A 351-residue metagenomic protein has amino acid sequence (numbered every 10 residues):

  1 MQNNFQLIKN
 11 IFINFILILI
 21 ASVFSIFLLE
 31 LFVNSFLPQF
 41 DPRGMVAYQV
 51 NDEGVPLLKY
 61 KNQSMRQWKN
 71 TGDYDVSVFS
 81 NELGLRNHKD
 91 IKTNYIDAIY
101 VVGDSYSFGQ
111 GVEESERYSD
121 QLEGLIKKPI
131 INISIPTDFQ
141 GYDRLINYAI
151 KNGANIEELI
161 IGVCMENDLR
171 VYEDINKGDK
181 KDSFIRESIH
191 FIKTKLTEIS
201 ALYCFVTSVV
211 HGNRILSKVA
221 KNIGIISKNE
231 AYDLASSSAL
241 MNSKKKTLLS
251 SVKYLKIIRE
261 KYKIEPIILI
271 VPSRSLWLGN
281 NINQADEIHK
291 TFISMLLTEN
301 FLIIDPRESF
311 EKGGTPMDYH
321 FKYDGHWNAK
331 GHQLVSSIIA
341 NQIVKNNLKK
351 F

Functional and structural regions predicted by a protein language model:
M1-N10: N-terminal Lys/Arg-rich, disordered targeting/topogenic segments
N14-F32: Hydrophobic membrane-insertion alpha-helices, especially the h-region of bacterial N-terminal signal peptides
E30, D104, L159, R259 (+3 more regions): Generic structural signal for small/hydrophobic residues in well-ordered secondary structure, especially within
L37-I131, R144, Y232-A235, F310-G314 (+1 more regions): Membrane/wall-proximal cationic-aromatic binding patches
F108-F184, H190: Conserved SGNH/GDSL esterase-like catalytic core that processes O-acyl groups on lipids and polysaccharides
F139, D143, K245, L249 (+1 more regions): Short, amphipathic alpha-helical "lid/cap" segments that border enzyme active or binding sites
E166-I293, P306-K312, P316: Serine-dependent acyl-ester chemistry module
S275-L278, N283-F351: Catalytic His-Asp segment of secreted/periplasmic serine-dependent ester chemistry enzymes
